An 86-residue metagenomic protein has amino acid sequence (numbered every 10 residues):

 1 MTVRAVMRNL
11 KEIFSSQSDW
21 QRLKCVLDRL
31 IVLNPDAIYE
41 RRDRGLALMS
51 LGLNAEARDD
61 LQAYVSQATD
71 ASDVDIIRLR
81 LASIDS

Functional and structural regions predicted by a protein language model:
M1-S86: A structural boundary/capping signal
